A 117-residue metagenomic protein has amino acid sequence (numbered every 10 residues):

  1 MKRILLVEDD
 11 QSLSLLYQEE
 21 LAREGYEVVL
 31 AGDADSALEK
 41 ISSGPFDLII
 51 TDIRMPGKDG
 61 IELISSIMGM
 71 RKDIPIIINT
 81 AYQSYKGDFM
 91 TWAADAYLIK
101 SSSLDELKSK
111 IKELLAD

Functional and structural regions predicted by a protein language model:
E8: Conserved acidic carboxylate
L15-R23: Charged docking surfaces used in two-component/phosphorelay signaling
L30-L48: Acidic, metal-coordinating helix/loop segments flanking the phosphotransfer/catalytic sites of two-component signaling
D33, D59-E62: Acidic catalytic/metal-coordinating carboxylates
D52: Active-site residues of response regulator receiver
M55: Receiver (REC) domain active-site loop signature in two-component systems and cognate sites in sensor histidine kinases
I61-K72: Short amphipathic alpha-helix used as the core "switch/output" element in two-component signaling
I77-N79: Hydrophobic/aromatic residues positioned on beta-strands within the core alpha/beta folds
